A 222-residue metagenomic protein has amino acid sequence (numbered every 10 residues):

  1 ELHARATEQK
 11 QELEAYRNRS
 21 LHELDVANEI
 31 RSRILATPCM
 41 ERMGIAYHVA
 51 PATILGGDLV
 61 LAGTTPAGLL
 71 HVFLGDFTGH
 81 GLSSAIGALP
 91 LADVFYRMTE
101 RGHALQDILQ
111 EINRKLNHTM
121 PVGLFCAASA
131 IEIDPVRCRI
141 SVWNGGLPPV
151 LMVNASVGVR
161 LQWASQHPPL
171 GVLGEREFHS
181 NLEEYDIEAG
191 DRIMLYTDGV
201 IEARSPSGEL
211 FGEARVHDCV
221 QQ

Functional and structural regions predicted by a protein language model:
E1-T7: N-terminal membrane insertion elements
E8-M194: … and, occasionally, acidic/histidine-rich disordered N-termini of signaling adaptors
L109, S129, E183-L195, V200-Q222: C-terminal catalytic subdomain
